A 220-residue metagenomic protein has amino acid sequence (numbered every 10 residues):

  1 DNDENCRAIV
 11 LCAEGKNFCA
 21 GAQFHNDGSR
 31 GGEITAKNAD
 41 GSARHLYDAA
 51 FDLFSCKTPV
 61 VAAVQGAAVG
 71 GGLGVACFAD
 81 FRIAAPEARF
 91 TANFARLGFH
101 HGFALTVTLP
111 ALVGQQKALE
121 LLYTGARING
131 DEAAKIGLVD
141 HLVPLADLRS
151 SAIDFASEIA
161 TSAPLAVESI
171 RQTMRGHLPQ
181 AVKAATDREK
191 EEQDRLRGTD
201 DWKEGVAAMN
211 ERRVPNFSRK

Functional and structural regions predicted by a protein language model:
D1-R7: A short, well-ordered alpha-helical element
N5, C12-D52, A68, R96-G98 (+1 more regions): Glycine- (often His-adjacent) and acidic-residue-rich active-site loop that binds/positions the CoA thioester
R7-V10, F81: Conserved catalytic-site loops of classical short-chain dehydrogenases/reductases
F51-V167, E191-D194, G198-T199, K203-A207 (+2 more regions): Crotonase-fold acyl-CoA enzyme core
L145-D147, A181-A184: Short, charged, surface-exposed loops that flank catalytic or proteolytic processing sites
G176-H177, R212-N216: A short structural micro-motif
